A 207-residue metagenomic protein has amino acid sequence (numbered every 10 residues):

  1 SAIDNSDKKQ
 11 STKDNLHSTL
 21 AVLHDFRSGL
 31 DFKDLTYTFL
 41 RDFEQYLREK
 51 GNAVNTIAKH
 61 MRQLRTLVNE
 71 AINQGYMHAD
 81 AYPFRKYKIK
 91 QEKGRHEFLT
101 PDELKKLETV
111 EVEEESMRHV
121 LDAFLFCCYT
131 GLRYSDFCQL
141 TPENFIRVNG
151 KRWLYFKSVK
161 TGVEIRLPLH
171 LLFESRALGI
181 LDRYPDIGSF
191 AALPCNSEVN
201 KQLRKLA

Functional and structural regions predicted by a protein language model:
S1-K50: Basic/aromatic-enriched alpha-helical hairpins
T12, L16-T19, T36, T56 (+4 more regions): Hydrophobic (often cysteine-bearing) scaffold residues that line and stabilize catalytic clefts of nucleotide/cofactor
A21, R65-V68, I72: C-terminal flanking helix
R27, R48, I72, C127-C128: Alpha-helix C-terminal capping/helix-coil junction sites
L40, L64, F137: Short, basic/aromatic-rich helical patch in the C-terminal catalytic core of site-specific tyrosine
V54, A58, N73, M77-Y134 (+3 more regions): Basic, Lys/Arg- and aromatic-enriched nucleic-acid-binding interface segment
R85-K86, Q139-I180: Conserved tyrosine-mediated DNA breakage-rejoining catalytic core shared by Y-recombinases
H170-A207: Active-site/catalytic core of tyrosine-dependent DNA strand-transfer enzymes
